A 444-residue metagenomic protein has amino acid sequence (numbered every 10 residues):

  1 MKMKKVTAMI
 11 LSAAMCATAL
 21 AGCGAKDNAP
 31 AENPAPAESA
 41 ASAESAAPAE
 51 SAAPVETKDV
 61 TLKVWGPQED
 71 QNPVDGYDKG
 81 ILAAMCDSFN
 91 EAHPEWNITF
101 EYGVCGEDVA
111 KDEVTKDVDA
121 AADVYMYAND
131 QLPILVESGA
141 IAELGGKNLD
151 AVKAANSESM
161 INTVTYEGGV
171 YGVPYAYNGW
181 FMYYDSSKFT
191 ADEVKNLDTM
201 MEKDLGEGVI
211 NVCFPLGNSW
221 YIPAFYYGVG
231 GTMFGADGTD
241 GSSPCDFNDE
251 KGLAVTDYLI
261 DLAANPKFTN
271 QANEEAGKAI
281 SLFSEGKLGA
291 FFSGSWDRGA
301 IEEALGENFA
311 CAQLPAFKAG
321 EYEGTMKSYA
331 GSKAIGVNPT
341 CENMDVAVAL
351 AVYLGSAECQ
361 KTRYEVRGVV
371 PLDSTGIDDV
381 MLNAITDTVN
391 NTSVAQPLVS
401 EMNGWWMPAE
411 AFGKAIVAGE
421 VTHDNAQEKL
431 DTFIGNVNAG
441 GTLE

Functional and structural regions predicted by a protein language model:
A8, A21-P133, N436-E444: Conserved N-terminal structural module of periplasmic/extracytoplasmic solute-binding proteins
S51, Y127-F181, D192, D198-M201 (+2 more regions): Hinge/lid segment of periplasmic solute-binding proteins
E91-N156, D192, I280-L282, G289-A290 (+2 more regions): Extracytoplasmic "Venus flytrap"/periplasmic binding protein-like
K111, T115, A120-D123, V152-S186 (+3 more regions): A structural signal for short loop-to-beta-strand junctions that line the ligand-binding cleft of periplasmic/secreted
Y171-Y175, W180, D198-C245, L288: Extracytoplasmic/periplasmic solute-binding protein
G241-N273: Glycine-centered hinge/linker elements that transmit conformational signals in sensory and ligand-binding systems
E303-V366: Extracytoplasmic/periplasmic substrate-recognition and gating elements
N390-E444: Conserved C-terminal helix/tail region of periplasmic/extracytoplasmic solute-binding proteins
